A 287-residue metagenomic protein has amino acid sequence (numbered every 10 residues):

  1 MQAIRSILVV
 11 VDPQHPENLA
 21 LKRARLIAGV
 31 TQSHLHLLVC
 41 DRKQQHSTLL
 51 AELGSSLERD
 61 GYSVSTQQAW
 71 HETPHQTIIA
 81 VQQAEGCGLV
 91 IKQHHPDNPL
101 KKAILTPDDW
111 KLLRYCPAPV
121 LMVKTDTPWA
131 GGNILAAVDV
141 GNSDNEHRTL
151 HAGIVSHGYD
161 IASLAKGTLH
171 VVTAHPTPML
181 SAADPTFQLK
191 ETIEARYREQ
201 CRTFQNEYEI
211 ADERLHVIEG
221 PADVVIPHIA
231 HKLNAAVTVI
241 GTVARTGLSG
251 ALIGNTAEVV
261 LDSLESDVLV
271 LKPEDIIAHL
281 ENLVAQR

Functional and structural regions predicted by a protein language model:
M1-L49, N133-D184, I210, V268 (+1 more regions): Small/aliphatic-rich secondary-structure junction motif
M1-Q2, Q45, S56-L100, N206-I240 (+2 more regions): Structural beta-alpha unit
H36-L38, S65-A69, L121, H170-V172 (+2 more regions): General small-molecule cofactor/ligand-binding pocket signal
L89-N133, N142: Hydrophobic alpha-helical segments and helix pairs
Q93-R114, I240-S263: Glycine-rich, Arg-bearing micro-motifs that act as flexible, cationic patches
T168-H216: Glycine-rich phosphate/pyrophosphate-binding loop and the adjoining helix
